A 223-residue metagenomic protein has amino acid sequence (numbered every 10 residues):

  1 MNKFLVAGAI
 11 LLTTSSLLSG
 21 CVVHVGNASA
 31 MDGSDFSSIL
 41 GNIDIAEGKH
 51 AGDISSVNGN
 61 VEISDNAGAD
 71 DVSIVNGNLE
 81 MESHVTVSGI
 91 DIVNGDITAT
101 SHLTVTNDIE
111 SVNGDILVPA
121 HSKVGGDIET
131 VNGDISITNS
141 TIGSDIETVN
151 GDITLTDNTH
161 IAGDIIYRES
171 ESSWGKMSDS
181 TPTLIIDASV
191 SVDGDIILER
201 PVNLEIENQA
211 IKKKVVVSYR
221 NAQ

Functional and structural regions predicted by a protein language model:
M1-Q223: Intrinsically disordered, low-complexity terminal regions
